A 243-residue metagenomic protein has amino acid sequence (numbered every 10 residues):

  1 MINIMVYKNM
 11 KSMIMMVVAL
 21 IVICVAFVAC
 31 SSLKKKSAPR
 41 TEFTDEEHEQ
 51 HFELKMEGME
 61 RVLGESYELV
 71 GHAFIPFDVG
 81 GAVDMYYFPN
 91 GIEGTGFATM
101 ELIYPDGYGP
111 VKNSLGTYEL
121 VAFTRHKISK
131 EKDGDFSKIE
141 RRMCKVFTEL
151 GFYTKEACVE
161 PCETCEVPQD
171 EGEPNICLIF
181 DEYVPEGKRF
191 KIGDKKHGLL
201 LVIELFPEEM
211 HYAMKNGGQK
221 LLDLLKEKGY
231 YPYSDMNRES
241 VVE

Functional and structural regions predicted by a protein language model:
M1-M10: N-terminal secretory signal peptides that target proteins for export/translocation
N9-C30: N-terminal export/membrane-targeting signals
C30-T99, V111-L115, V121-E243: Acidic, proline/glycine-rich low-complexity IDRs
